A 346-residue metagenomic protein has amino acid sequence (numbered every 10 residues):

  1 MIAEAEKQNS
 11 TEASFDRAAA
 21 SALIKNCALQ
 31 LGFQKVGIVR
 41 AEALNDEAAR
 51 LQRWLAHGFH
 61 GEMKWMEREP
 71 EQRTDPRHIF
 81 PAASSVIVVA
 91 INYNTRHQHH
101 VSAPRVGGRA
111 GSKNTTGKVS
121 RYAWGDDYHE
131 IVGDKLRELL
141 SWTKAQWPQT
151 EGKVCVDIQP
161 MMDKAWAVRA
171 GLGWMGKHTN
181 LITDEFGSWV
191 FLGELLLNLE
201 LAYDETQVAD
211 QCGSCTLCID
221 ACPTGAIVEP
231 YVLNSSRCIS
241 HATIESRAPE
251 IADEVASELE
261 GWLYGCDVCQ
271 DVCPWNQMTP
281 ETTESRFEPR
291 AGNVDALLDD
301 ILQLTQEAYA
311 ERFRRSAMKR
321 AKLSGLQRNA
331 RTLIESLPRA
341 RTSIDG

Functional and structural regions predicted by a protein language model:
M1-Q211, E260: Auxiliary alpha/beta "docking" domains used to position bulky ligands
F33, A43, L217-S240, W262-R286: Iron-sulfur cluster-binding cysteine motifs and their immediate structural context in ferredoxin-like electron-transfer
T183-Q207, S235-V255, T305-A310: Short, charged low-complexity linear segments at domain edges
L201, T224, V228, I244-R247 (+1 more regions): Conserved helix-loop functional segments at active or binding sites
S214: SIR2/sirtuin NAD+-dependent deacylase catalytic core
H241, I251-G346: Alpha-helical scaffold domains
